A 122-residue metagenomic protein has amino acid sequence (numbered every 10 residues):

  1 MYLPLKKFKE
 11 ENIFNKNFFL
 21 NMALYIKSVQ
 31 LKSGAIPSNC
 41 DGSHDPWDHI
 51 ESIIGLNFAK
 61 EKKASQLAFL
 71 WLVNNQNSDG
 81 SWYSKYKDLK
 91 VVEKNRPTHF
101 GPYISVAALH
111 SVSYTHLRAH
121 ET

Functional and structural regions predicted by a protein language model:
M1-W47, F58-Y86: Low-complexity, Ser/Thr/Pro/Gly-enriched N-terminal "stalk/linker" regions
P4, S43-A64, D88-Y114: An alpha-helical repeat/solenoid feature that recognizes helix-turn-helix modules
T115-T122: Conserved small/polar residues in nucleotide/adenosyl-binding loops
